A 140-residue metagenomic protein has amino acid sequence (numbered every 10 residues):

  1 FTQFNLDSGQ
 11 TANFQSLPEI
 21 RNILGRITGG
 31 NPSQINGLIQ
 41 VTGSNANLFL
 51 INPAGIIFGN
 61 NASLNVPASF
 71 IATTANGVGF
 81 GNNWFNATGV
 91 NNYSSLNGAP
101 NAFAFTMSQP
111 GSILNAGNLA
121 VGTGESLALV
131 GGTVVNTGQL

Functional and structural regions predicted by a protein language model:
F1-L140: Solvent-exposed adhesion/ligand-recognition segments of exported proteins
